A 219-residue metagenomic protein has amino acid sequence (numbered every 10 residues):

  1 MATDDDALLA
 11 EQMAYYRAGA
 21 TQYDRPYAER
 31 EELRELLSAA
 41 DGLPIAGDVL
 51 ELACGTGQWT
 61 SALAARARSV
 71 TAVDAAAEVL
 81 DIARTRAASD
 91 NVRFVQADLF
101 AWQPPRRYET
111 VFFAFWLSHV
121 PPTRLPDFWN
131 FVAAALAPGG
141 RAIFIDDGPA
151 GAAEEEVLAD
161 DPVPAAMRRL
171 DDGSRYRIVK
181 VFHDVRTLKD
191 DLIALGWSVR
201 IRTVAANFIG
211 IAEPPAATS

Functional and structural regions predicted by a protein language model:
M1-I45: Conserved class I S-adenosyl-L-methionine
G47-G55: Conserved class I S-adenosyl-L-methionine
T56-A101: Class I SAM-dependent methyltransferase SAM/SAH-binding core
F112: A conserved beta-strand element that flanks and buttresses the S-adenosyl-L-methionine
F115-W116: Short catalytic micro-motifs in class I SAM-dependent methyltransferases
P126-P138: A short glycine-rich, Lys/Arg-flanked "PGG" loop and its adjoining helix->strand segment in the class I
I145-L192: C-terminal alpha-helical "lid/dimerization" subdomain adjacent to the S-adenosyl-L-methionine
I178-E213: Conserved Class I S-adenosyl-L-methionine
